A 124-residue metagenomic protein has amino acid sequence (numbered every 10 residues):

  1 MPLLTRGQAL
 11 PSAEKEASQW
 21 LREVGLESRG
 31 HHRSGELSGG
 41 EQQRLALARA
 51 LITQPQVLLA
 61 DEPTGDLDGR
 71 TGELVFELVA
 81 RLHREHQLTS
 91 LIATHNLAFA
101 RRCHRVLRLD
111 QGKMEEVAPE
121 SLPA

Functional and structural regions predicted by a protein language model:
A9, G30-H31: Signature (C-motif/LSGGQ) region and adjacent switch/coupling loops of ABC-type ATPase nucleotide-binding domains
S12-V24: ABC nucleotide-binding domain "signature" region
R33-L37, E41-Q43: Conserved ABC ATPase signature
L47: Hydrophobic anchor residue at the start of the ABC signature
Q54: Conserved catalytic motifs of ABC-family nucleotide-binding domains
L58-D61: Catalytic Walker B motif of ABC-type/P-loop ATPase nucleotide-binding domains
G69-T71: Helix N-cap at the start of a conserved alpha-helix in ABC-type nucleotide-binding domains
